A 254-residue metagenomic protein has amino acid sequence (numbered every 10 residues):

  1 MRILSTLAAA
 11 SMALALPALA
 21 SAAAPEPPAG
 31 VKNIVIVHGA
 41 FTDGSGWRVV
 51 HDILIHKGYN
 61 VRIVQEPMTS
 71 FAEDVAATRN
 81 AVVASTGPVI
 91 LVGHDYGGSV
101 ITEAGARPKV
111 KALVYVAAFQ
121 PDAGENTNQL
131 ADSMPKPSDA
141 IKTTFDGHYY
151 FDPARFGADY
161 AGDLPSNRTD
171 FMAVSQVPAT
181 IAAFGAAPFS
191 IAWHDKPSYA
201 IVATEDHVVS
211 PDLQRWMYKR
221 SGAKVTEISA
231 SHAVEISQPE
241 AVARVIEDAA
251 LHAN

Functional and structural regions predicted by a protein language model:
A8-P17: Bacterial N-terminal signal peptides
E26-T86: Active-site catalytic motif of lipid deacylating hydrolases and related acyltransferases
V92-G97, I101: Gly/Ala-rich beta-loop-alpha elbow adjacent to hydrolase catalytic centers
K109-V110, V114-P153, T180: Flexible "cap/lid" loop of the alpha/beta hydrolase fold
L113, Y199-D206: Conserved strand-to-loop "acid loop" that flanks and positions the catalytic carboxylate
F171-A192: Active-site nucleophile elbow and catalytic-triad environment of alpha/beta-hydrolase enzymes
T204-S229, A249: Conserved loop-alpha-helix segment in the C-terminal half of the alpha/beta-hydrolase fold that carries the catalytic
K224-N254: Catalytic active-site module of serine/aspartate enzymes centered on a nucleophile-bearing elbow/loop
